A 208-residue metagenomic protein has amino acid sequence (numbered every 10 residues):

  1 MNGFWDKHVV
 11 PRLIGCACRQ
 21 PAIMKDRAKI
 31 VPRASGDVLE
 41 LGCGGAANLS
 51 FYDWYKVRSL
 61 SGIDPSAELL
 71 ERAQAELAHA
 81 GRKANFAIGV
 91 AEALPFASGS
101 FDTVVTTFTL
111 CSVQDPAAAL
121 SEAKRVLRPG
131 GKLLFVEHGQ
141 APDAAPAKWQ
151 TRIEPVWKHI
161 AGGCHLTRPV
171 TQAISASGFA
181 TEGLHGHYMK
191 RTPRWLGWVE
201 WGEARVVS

Functional and structural regions predicted by a protein language model:
M1-P11, A22-R27: N-terminal, positively charged/glycine-rich alpha-helical extensions of SAM-dependent methyltransferases
D6, L13-Q20, V136-L196: C-terminal alpha-helical "lid/dimerization" subdomain adjacent to the S-adenosyl-L-methionine
A17-D37, A47-F51: Conserved alpha-helix/loop element of class I SAM-dependent methyltransferases that forms part of the SAM/SAH-binding
L39-A93: Class I SAM-dependent methyltransferase SAM/SAH-binding core
G89-V104: A short acidic, Gly/Pro-enriched loop at the edge of an enzyme's catalytic core that lines a small-molecule cofactor
D102-D115: A short SAM/SAH-binding and catalytic strip from SAM-dependent methyltransferases
A117-P129: A short glycine-rich, Lys/Arg-flanked "PGG" loop and its adjoining helix->strand segment in the class I
V199-S208: C-terminal lobe and adjacent flexible extensions of AdoMet/dcAdoMet transferase-like proteins
